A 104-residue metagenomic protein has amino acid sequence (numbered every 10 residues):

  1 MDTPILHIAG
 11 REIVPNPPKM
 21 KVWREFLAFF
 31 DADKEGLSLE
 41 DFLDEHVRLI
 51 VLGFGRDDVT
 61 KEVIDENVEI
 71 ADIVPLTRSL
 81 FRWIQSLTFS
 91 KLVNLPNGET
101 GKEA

Functional and structural regions predicted by a protein language model:
M1-I5: Short acidic, Pro/Gly- and aromatic-enriched capping/linker segments at domain boundaries
I8-A9: Structural motif
V14-A104: Short, surface-exposed, charged amphipathic helix/loop patches that serve as local interaction elements
